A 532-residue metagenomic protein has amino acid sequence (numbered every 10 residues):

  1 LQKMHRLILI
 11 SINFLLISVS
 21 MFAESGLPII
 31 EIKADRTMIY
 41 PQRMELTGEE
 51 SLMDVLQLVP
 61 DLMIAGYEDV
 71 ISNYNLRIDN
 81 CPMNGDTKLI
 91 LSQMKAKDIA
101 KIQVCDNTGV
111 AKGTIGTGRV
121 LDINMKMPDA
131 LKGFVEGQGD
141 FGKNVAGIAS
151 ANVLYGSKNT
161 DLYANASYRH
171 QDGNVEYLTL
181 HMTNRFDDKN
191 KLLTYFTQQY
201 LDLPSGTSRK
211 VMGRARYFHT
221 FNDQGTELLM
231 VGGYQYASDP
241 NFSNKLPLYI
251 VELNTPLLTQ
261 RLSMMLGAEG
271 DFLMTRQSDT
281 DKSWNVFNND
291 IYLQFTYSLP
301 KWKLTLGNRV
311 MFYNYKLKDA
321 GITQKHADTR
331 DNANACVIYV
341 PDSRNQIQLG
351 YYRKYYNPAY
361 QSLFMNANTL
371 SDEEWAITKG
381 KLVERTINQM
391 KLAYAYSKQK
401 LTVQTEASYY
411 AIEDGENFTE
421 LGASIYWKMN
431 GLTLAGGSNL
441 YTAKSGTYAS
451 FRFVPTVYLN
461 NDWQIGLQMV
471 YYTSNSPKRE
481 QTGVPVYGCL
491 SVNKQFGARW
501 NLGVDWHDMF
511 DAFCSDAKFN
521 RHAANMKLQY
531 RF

Functional and structural regions predicted by a protein language model:
G26-I30, M53-N84: Extracytoplasmic beta-strand/coil segments of soluble accessory domains associated with Gram-negative outer-membrane
L52-V55, L89, I115-G137, A149: N-terminal periplasmic accessory domains that precede and gate Gram-negative outer-membrane beta-barrel machines
C81-N107: Short acidic/polar hinge/loop motifs at secondary-structure boundaries that mediate gating or recognition
D122-N124, G133-D140, G147-G173, T179-T183: Predominantly transmembrane beta-strands of Gram-negative outer membrane beta-barrel pores used for transport
M125-F134, Y177, R185-K189, M265-E269 (+4 more regions): Surface-exposed extracellular loop regions of Gram-negative outer-membrane beta-barrel proteins
Q171-L248, M274-T275, W284, Y356 (+2 more regions): Flexible loop and strand-edge segments within Gram-negative outer membrane beta-barrel domains
F312-K316, K325, Y339, S343-Q389 (+2 more regions): Surface-exposed extracellular loop regions of Gram-negative outer-membrane beta-barrel proteins, predominantly
C336, A393, K518-F532: Outer-membrane beta-barrel "beta-signal"
